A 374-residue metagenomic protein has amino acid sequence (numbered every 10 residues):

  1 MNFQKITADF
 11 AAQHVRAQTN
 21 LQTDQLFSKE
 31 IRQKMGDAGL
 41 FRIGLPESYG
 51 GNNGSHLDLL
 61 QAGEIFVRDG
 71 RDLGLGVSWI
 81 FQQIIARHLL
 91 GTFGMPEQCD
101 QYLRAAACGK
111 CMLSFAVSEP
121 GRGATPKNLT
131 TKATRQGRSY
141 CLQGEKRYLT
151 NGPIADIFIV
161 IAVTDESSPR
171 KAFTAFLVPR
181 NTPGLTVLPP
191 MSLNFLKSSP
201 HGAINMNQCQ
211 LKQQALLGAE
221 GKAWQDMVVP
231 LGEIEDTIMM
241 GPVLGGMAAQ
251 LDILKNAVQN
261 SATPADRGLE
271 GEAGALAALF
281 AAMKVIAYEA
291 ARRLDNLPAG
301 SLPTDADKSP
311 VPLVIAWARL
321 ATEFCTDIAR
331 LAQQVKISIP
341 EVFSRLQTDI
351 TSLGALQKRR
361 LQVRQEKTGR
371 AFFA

Functional and structural regions predicted by a protein language model:
M1-I80, A262, L294-L302, V363-A374: Amphipathic, small/basic residue-rich leader segments at the start of a protein or domain
I43, C108-S118: A short, Trp-centered hydrophobic/proline-enriched beta-strand micro-motif
G74-P96: N-terminal glycine-rich flavin-associated loop
T131-A133: A structural signal for short hydrophobic beta-strand segments in well-ordered beta-sheet cores
E145-T186: A short core secondary-structure module
P189-K284: Glycine-rich beta->alpha junctions and the first turn(s) of the following alpha-helix
F280-Q333: C-terminal hydrophobic structural anchor segments that stabilize assembly/packing rather than catalytic chemistry
L313-A374: Glycine-rich phosphate/cofactor-binding loops in nucleotide/flavin-utilizing enzymes
